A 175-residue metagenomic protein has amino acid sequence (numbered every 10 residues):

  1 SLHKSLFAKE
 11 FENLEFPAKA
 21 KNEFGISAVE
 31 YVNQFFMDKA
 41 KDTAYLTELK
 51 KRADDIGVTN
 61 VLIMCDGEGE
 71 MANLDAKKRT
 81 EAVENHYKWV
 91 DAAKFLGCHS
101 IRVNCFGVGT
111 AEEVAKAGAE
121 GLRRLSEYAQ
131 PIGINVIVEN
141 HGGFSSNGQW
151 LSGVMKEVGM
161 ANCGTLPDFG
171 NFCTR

Functional and structural regions predicted by a protein language model:
S1-L2, V32-F36, C65-E68, F106-V108 (+3 more regions): Active-site beta-loop-alpha junctions enriched in small/polar residues
S1-L96, E113-K116, R123, Q130 (+2 more regions): N-terminal pre-domain/capping segments
A28-V29, R123-R175: Acidic/histidine-rich catalytic cores of soluble enzymes
K41, L74, T110, S146-N147 (+1 more regions): Secondary-structure boundary/capping motif
A53, G109, K116-A117, S145-S146 (+1 more regions): Mixed-charge, polar/low-complexity N-terminal
V90-E113, I132-S145: Active-site groove signature of glycoside hydrolases
